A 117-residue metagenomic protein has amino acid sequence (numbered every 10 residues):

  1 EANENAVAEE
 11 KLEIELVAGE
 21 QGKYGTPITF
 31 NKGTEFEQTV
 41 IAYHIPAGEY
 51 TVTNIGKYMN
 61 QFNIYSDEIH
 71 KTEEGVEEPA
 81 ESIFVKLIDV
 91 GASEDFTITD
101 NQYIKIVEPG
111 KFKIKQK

Functional and structural regions predicted by a protein language model:
E1-T26, G56-K117: Primarily secretory-pathway and cell-envelope proteins
V17-H44: Surface-exposed ligand/attachment interfaces on beta-rich extracellular proteins
K32, P46-A47, V90, D100: Surface-exposed loops/turns
